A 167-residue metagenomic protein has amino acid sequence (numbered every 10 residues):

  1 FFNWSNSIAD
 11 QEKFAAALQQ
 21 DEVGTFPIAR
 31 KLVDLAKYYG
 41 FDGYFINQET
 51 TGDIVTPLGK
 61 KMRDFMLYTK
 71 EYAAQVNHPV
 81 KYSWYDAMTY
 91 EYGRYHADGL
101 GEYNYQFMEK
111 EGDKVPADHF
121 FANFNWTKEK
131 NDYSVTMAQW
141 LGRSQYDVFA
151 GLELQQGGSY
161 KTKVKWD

Functional and structural regions predicted by a protein language model:
F1-Y133: Chitinase-like catalytic core of GlcNAc-active glycosidases
P79, E111-D167: Substrate-binding and catalytic surfaces of secreted/luminal carbohydrate-active proteins
